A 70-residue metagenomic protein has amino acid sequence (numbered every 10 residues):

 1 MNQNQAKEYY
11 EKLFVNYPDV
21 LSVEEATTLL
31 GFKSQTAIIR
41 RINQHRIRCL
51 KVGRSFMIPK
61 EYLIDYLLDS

Functional and structural regions predicted by a protein language model:
M1-A37, K60-S70: Basic Lys/Arg-rich amphipathic helical interaction modules
L29-M57: Major-groove DNA-recognition helix of helix-turn-helix-type DNA-binding domains
